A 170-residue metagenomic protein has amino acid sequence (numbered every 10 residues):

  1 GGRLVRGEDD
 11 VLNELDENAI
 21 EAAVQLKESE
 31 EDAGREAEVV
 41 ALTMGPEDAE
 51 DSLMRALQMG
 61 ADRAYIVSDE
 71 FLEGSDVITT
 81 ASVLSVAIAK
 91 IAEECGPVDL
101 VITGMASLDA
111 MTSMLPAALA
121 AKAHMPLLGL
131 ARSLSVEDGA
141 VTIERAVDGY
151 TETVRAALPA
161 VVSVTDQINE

Functional and structural regions predicted by a protein language model:
G1-E170: N-terminal glycine-rich FAD/FM-binding segment characteristic of electron-transfer flavoproteins
